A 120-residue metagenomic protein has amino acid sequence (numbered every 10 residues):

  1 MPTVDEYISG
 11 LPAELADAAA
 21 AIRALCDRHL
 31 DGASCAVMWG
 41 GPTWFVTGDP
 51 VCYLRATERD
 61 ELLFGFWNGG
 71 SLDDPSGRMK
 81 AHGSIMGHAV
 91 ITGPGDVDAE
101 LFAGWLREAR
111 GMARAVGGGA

Functional and structural regions predicted by a protein language model:
M1-A120: Charge-dense, helix-prone N-terminal extensions
